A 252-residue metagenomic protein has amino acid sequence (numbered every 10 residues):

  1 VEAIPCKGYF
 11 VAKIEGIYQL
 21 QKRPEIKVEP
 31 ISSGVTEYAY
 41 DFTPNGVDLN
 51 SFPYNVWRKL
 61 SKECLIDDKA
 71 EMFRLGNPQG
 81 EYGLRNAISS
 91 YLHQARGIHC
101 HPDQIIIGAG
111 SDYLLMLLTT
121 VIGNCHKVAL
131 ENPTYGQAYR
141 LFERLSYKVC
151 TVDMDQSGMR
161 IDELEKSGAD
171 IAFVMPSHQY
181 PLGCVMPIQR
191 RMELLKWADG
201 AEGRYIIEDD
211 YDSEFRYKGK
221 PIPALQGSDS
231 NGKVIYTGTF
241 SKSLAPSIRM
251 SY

Functional and structural regions predicted by a protein language model:
V1-K62, T239: N-terminal basic, amphipathic alpha-helical segments
V47, S177-Y180, K242: Short glycine-rich anion-binding loops that position phosphate/pyrophosphate groups of nucleotides and phosphorylated
F52-V56, K218-K220, S247-R249: Short aromatic-enriched loop/helix-cap "lid" or pocket-rim segments at secondary-structure transitions that line
W57, K166-G168, M250: Short, surface-exposed amphipathic charged segments that create phosphate/polyanion-binding patches used for binding
I66, E71-G203, S213-F215, K220-S228 (+1 more regions): Conserved core of the PLP fold type I
D209-D210: Walker B catalytic acidic pair
G227-Y252: Active-site PLP attachment segment
